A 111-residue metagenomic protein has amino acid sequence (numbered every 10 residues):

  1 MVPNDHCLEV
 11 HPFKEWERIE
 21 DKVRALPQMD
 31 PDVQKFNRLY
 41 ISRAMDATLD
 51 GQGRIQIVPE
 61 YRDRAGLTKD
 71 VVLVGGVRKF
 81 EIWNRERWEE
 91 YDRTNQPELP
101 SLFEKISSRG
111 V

Functional and structural regions predicted by a protein language model:
M1-D46, G51, P59-V111: Flexible "stalk/tail and boundary" regions
